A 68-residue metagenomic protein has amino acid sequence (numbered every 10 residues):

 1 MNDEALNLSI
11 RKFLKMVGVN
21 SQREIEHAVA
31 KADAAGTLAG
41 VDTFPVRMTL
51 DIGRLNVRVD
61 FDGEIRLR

Functional and structural regions predicted by a protein language model:
N2-R11, H27-A30, T37-R68: N-terminal intrinsically disordered, cationic/polar leader segments that include organellar targeting peptides
K12-N20: Long, contiguous binding/interaction regions
V19-H27: Compact soluble domain cores
N20, A35-L38: Short acidic, glycine/proline-enriched loop segments that cap or flank alpha-helices
